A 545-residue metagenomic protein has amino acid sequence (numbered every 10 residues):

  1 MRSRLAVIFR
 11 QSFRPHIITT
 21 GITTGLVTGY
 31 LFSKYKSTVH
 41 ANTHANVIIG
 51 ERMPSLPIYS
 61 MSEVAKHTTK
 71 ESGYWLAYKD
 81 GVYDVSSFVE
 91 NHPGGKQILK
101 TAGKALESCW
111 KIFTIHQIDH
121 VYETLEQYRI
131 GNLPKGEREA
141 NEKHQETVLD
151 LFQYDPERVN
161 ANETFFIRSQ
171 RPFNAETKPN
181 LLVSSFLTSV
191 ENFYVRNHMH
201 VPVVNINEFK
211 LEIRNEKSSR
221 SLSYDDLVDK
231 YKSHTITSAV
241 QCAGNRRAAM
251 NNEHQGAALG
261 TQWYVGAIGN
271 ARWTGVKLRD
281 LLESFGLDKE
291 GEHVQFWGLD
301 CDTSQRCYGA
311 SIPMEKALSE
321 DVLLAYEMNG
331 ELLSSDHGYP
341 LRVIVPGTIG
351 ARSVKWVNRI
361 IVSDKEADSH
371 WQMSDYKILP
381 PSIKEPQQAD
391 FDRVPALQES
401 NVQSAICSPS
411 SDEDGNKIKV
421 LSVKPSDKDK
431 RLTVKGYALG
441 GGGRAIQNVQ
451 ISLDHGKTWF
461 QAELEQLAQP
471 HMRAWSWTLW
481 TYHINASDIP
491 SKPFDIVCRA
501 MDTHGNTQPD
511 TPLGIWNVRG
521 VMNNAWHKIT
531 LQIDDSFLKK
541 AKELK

Functional and structural regions predicted by a protein language model:
R2-N174, S238: Histidine-anchored, small-residue-rich loop motif
V82, A105, H116, N245-A249 (+3 more regions): Solvent-exposed loop/turn segments at secondary-structure junctions within structured extracellular/periplasmic domains
G94, L106, Q117, V121 (+5 more regions): Stable alpha-helical elements in mature extracytoplasmic
G136-E212, E216-L222, D229-Y231, A271 (+1 more regions): Extended, aromatic/histidine-rich regions of cofactor-dependent oxidoreductases associated with respiratory
T235-A267: Short, conserved helix/loop micro-motifs enriched in His/Cys and acidic residues
A239, L278, H293-Q295: Metal/cofactor- and membrane transport-associated sequence elements
V265-K277, G286: Mid-length scaffold segments of soluble, non-membrane domains
